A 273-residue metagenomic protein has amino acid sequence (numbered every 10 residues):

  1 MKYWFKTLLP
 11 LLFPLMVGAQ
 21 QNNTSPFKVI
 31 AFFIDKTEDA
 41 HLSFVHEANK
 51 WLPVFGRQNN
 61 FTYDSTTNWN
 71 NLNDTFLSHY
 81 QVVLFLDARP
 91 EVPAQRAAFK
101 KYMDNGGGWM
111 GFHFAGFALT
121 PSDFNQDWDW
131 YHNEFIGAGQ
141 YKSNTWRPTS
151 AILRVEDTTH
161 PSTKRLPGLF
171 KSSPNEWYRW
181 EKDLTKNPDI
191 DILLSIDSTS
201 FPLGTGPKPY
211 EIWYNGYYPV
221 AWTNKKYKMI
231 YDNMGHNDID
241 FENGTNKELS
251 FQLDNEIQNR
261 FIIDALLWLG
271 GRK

Functional and structural regions predicted by a protein language model:
M1-T24: Bacterial Sec-dependent N-terminal signal peptides
N22-K28, S43, W51-V54, Q58 (+2 more regions): Extracellular ligand-binding/catalytic regions of CAZymes and related secreted enzymes and adhesion modules
N23-L119: Helical hinge/lid and interdomain linker segments adjacent to catalytic or ligand-binding clefts that mediate domain
K36-T37, N71, P90, G116-A118 (+3 more regions): Short, solvent-exposed loop/turn segments at secondary-structure junctions
E47-W51, A94, A98, W130 (+2 more regions): Extracytoplasmic/secreted proteins, especially bacterial periplasmic and envelope-associated proteins
N73-D74, H160, F251-N255: Polar helix-capping/helix-linker motif
R89-R165: A glycine-rich, often tryptophan-bearing local segment used as a flexible ligand/cofactor-contacting loop or short
N144-Y231: Catalytic beta-strand/loop cores that center a nucleophilic Ser/Cys/Thr and support acyl-enzyme chemistry
